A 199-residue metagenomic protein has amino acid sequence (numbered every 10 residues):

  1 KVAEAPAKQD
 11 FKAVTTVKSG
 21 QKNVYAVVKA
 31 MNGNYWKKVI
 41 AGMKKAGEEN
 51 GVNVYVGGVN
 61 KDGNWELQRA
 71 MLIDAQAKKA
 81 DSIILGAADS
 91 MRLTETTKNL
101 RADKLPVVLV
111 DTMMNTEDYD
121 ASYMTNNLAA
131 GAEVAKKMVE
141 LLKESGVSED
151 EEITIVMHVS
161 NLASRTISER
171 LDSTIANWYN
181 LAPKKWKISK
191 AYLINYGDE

Functional and structural regions predicted by a protein language model:
K1-E199: A residue-level marker of the well-folded mature domains of exported/periplasmic proteins
